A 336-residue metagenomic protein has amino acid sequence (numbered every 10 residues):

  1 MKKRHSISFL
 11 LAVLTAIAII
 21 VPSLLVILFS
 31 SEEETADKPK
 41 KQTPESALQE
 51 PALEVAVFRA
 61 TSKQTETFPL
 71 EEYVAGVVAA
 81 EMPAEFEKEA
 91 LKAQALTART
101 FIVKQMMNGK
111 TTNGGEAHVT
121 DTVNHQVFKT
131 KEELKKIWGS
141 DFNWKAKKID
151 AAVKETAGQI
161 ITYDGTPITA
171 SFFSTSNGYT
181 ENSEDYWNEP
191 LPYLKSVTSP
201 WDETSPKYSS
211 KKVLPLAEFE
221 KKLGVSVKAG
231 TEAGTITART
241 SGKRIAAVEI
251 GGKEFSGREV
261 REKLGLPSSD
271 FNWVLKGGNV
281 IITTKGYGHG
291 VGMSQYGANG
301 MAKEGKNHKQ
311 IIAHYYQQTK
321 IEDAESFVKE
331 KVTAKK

Functional and structural regions predicted by a protein language model:
M1-K336: Conserved, single-site charged/polar hotspot
